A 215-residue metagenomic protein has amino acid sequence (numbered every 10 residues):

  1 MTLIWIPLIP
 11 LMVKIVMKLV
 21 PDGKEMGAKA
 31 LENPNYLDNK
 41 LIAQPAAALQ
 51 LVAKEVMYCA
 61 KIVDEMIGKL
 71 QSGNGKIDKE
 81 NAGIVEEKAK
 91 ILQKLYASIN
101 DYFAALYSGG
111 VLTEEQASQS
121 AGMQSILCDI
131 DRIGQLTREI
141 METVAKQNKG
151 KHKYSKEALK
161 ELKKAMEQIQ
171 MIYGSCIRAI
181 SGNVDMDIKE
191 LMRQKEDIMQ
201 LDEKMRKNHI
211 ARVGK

Functional and structural regions predicted by a protein language model:
I4, L8-K215: Cytosolic, long alpha-helical scaffolding segments
